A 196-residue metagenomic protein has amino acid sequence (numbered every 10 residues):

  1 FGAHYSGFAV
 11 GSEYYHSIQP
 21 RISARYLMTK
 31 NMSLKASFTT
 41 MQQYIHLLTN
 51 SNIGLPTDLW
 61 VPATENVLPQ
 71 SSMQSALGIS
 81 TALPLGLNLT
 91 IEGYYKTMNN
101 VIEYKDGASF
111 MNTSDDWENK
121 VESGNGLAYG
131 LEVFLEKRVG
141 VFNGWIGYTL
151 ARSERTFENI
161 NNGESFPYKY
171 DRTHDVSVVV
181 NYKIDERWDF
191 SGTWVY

Functional and structural regions predicted by a protein language model:
F1, N31-L34, L85-L89, V141-G144 (+1 more regions): Repeated loop/turn-to-beta-strand initiation elements of outer-membrane beta-barrel proteins
F1-S33, Y44-I45, I160: Signature of Gram-negative outer-membrane beta-barrel scaffolds
A3, I18-A24, M73-L77, L89 (+3 more regions): Hydrophobic, lipid-facing positions within transmembrane beta-strands of outer-membrane proteins
S6-V10, T39-I45, P84-G86, K96-N100 (+2 more regions): Structural signature of outer-membrane beta-barrel domains
S6-Y15, E65-P69, V121-G124, P167-K169: Outer-membrane beta-barrel proteins
S12, Y26, K30-S75, Y95-E118 (+1 more regions): Surface-exposed extracellular loop regions of Gram-negative outer-membrane beta-barrel proteins, predominantly
Y15-S17, W60, Q70-M73, P84 (+2 more regions): Membrane-spanning beta-strands of outer-membrane beta-barrel proteins
Y95-T97, D115-Y196: Gram-negative outer-membrane beta-barrel transporters
